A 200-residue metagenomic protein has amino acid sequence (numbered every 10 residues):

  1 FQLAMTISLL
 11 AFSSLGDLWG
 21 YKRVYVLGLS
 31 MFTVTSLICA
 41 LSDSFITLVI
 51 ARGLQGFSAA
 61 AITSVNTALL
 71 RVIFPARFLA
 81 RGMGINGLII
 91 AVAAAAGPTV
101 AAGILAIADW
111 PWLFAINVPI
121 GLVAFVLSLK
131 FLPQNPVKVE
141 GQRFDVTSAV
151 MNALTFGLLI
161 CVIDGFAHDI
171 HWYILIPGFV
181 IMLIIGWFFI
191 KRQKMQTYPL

Functional and structural regions predicted by a protein language model:
F1-K130: Transmembrane-helix bundle of Major Facilitator Superfamily
A106-L200: Hydrophobic transmembrane-helix bundles of small-molecule transporters
